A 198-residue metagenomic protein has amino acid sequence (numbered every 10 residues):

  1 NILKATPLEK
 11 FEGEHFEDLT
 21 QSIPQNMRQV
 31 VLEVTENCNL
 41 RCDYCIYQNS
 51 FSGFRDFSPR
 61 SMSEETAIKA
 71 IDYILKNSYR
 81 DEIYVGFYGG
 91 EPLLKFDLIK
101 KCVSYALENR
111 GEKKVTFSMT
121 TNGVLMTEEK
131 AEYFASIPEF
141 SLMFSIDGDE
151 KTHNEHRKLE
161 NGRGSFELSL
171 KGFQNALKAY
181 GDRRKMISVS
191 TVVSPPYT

Functional and structural regions predicted by a protein language model:
N1-V31, N77-S78: N-terminal [4Fe-4S]-dependent radical SAM core
I2, P7-L8, S50, E65 (+3 more regions): N-terminal charged/capping segments associated with class I S-adenosyl-L-methionine
K10, N37, S52, D149 (+1 more regions): Residue-level marker for beta-strand->alpha-helix junctions and adjacent short loops that shape enzyme
E14-E17, Y84-Y88: Short linear capping/connector segments at secondary-structure termini
Q29-E65: Canonical Radical SAM [4Fe-4S] cluster-binding loop centered on the CxxxCxxC motif and its immediate flanking residues
V34, G89-G90: Short acidic donor-binding/metal-coordinating loop in glycosyltransferase active sites
S58-M62, E91, N161: Pocket-edge positions in alpha/beta enzyme catalytic cores
A67, I71-G86, K95-T198: Radical SAM/AdoMet-radical enzyme domain recognition
